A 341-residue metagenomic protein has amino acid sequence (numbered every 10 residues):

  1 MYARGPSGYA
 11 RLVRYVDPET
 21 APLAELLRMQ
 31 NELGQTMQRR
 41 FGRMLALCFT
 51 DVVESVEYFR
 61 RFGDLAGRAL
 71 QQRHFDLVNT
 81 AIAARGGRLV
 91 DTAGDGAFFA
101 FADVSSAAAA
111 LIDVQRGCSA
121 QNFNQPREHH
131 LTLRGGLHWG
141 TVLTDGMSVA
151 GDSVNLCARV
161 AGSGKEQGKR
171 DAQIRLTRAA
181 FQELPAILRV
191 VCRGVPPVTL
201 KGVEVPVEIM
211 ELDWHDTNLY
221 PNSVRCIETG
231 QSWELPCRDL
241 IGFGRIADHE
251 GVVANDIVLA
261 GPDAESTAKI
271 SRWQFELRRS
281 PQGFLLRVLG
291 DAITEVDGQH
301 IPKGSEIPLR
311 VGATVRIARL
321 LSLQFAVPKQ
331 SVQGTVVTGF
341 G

Functional and structural regions predicted by a protein language model:
M1-Q30, T217-L235, D248, S280-Q282 (+1 more regions): Regulatory inter-domain linker segments that are low-complexity and enriched for serine/threonine/proline
Y9-D17, A21-G117: Catalytic NTP-binding/metal-coordinating core of nucleotidyl cyclase/transferase enzymes
L33-M37, V195-P197, A260-E265: Short, P/G- and charge-enriched loop/turn segments at secondary-structure junctions
R43-A46, Y220-R225, D239-I241: Short structural boundary motif marking the start of a folded domain
F99-E208: Catalytic beta-strand-to-alpha-helix segment of the class III nucleotidyl cyclase homology domain
P236-A318: Forkhead-associated
